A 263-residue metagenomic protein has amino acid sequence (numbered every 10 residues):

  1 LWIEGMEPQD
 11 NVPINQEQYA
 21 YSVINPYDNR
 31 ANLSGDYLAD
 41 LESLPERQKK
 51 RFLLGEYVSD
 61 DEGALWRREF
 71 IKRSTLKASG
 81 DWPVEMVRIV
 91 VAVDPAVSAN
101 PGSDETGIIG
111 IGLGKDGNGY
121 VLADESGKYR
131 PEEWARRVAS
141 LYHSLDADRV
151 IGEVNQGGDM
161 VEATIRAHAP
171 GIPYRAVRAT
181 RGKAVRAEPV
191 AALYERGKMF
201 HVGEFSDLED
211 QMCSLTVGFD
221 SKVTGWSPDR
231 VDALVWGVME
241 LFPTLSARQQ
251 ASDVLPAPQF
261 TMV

Functional and structural regions predicted by a protein language model:
L1-N32, D40: ASCE P-loop NTPase helicase motor core
I24, L53, V190, A233: A residue-level signal for conserved active-site and pocket-lining positions in enzyme catalytic cores
Y27-A96: ATPase catalytic-site recognition across NTP-hydrolyzing enzymes
A64, G107-I109, G114-F219, F260-V263: Mg2+-dependent endonuclease catalytic cores in nucleic-acid-processing enzymes, primarily RNase H-like
L76, G237-V263: Acidic two-metal-ion nuclease catalytic site recognized across multiple nuclease folds, prominently DnaQ/RNase D-T
V93-T106: An active-site-proximal beta-strand-loop segment
A96, N155, L234: Anionic group-transfer/hydrolysis microenvironments
S214-G218, V223-E240: Charged alpha-helix within mobile-element recombinases
